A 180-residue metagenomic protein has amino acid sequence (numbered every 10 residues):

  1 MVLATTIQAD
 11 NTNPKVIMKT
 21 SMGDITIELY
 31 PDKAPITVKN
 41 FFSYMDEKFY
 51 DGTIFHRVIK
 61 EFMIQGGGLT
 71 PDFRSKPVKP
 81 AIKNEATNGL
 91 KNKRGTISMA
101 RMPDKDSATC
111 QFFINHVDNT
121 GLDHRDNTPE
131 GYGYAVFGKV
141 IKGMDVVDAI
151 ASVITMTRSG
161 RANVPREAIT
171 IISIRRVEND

Functional and structural regions predicted by a protein language model:
V2-D180: Cyclophilin-like peptidyl-prolyl cis-trans isomerases
